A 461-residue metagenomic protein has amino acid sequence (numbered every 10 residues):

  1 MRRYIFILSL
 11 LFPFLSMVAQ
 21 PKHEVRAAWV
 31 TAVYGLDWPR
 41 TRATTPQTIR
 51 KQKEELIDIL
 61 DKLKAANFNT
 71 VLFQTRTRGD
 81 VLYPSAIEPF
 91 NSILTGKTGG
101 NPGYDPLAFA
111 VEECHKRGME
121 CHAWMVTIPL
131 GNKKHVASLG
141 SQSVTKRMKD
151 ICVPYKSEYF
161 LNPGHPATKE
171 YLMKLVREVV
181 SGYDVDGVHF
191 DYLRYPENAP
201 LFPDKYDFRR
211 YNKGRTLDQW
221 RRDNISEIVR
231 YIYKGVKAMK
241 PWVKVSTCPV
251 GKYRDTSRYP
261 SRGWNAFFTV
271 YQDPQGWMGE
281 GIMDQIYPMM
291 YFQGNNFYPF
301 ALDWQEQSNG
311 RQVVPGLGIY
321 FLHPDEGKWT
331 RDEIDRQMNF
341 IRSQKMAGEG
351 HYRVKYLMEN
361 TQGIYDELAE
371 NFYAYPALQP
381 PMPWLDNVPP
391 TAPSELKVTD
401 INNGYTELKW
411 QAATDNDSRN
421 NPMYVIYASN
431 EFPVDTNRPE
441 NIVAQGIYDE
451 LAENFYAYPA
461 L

Functional and structural regions predicted by a protein language model:
K22-A28, F68-R78, G103-C152, H189 (+2 more regions): Glycine-rich, aromatic-flanked loop segments that form ligand/cofactor-binding clefts across common enzyme folds
H23, T31-E54, E112, A123 (+1 more regions): Active-site-adjacent "subsite" loops/lids of carbohydrate-active enzymes
V30-A32, L36, V243-G263, F300-Q337: Active-site clefts of carbohydrate-active enzymes
I59, F68-N69, R76, R117 (+2 more regions): Polysaccharide-binding and catalytic clefts of secreted carbohydrate-active enzymes
A66-P102: Aromatic-lined carbohydrate-binding/catalytic grooves of carbohydrate-active enzymes
P274-F297, R311-L385: Substrate-binding cleft of secreted/luminal carbohydrate-active enzymes
G363-N420, N454-F455: Pro/Thr/Ser/Gly-rich low-complexity, intrinsically disordered linker/stalk tracts
N420-L461: Recognizes extended acidic, P/S/T-rich segments that occur within or adjacent to Ig-like beta-sandwich modules
